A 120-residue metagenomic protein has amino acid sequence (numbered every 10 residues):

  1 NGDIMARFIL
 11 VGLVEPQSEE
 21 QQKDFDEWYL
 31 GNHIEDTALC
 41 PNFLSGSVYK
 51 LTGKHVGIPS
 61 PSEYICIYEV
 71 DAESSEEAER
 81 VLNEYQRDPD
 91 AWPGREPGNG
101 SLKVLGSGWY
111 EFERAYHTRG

Functional and structural regions predicted by a protein language model:
G2-G120: Macromolecular interaction modules
